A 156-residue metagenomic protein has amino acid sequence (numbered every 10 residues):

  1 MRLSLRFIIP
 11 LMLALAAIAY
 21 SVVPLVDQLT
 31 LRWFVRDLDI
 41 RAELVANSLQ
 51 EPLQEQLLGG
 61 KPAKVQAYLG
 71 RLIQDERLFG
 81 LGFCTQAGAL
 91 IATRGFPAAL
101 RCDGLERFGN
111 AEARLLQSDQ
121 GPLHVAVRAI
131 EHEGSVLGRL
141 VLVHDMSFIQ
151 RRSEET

Functional and structural regions predicted by a protein language model:
M1-Q28: Extreme N-terminal signal-anchor transmembrane helix of membrane signaling/transducer proteins, especially in bacteria
L5, A16-S21, L57-K64, L105-N110: Short, positively charged
L11, L25-E51, E55, G59 (+2 more regions): Juxtamembrane membrane-water interface segments immediately C-terminal to a transmembrane helix
L15-A19, L31-R36, G88-F96: Short acidic/polar alpha-helix capping motifs at helix-coil junctions
N47-S48, P62-E133: Extracytoplasmic ligand-binding sensor domains of the Cache superfamily
F96-A99, R139, T156: Short, glycine/charged-enriched secondary-structure capping and boundary segments
V136, L140-L142: Sensory beta-strand/linker motifs that couple input domains to effectors
H144-T156: Membrane-interface helix-start motif
